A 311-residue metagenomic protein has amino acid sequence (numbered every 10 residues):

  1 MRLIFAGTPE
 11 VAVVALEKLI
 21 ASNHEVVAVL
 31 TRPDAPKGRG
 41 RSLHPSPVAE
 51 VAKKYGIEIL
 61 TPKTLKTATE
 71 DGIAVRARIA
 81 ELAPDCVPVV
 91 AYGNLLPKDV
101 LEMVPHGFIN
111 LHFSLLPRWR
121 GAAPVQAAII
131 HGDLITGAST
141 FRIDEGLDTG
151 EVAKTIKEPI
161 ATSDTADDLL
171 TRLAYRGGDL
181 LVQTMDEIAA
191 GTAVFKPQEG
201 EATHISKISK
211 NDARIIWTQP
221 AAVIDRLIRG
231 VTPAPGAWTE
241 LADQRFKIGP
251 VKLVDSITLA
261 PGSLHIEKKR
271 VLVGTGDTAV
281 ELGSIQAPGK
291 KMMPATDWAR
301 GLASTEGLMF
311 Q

Functional and structural regions predicted by a protein language model:
M1-P233, A287-G289, L308-Q311: One-carbon transfer enzymes
T218-Q311: An anion-binding loop in the catalytic cleft
